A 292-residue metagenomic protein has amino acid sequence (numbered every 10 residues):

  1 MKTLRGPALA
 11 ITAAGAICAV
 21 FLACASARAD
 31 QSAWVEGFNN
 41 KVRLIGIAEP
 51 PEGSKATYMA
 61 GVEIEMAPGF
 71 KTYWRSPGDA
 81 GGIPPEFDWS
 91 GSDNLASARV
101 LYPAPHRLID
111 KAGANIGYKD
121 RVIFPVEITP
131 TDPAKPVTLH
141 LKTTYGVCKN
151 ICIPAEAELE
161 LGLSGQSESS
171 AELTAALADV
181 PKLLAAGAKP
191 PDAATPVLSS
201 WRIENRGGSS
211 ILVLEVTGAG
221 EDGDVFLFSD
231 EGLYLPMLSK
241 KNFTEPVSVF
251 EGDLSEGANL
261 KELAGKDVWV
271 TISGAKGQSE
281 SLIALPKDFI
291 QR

Functional and structural regions predicted by a protein language model:
M1-L9: N-terminal secretory signal peptides that target proteins for export/translocation
K2-T3, S26-A29: Intrinsically disordered, low-complexity regions enriched for glutamine and histidine
I11-A23: Bacterial N-terminal signal peptides
R28-R292: Extracellular/lumen-exposed scaffold segments
